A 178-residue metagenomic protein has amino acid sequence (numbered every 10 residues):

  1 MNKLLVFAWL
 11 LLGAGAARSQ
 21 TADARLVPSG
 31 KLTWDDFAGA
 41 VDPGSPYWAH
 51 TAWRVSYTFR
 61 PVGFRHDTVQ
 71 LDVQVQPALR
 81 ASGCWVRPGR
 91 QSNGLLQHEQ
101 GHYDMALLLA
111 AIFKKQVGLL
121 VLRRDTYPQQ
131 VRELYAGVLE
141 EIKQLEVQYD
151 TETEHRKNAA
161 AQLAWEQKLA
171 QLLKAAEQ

Functional and structural regions predicted by a protein language model:
L4-G13: Sec-dependent N-terminal signal peptides
G15-S19: Sec/Tat signal peptide C-region and signal peptidase I cleavage site
T21-V75, L79, R123-Q178: Metalloprotease/metallohydrolase-associated module, dominated by Zn2+-dependent proteases
A78-K114: Mid-length scaffold segments of soluble, non-membrane domains
E99-Q100, D104, F113, V117 (+4 more regions): Sec/Tat-exported extracytoplasmic proteins
